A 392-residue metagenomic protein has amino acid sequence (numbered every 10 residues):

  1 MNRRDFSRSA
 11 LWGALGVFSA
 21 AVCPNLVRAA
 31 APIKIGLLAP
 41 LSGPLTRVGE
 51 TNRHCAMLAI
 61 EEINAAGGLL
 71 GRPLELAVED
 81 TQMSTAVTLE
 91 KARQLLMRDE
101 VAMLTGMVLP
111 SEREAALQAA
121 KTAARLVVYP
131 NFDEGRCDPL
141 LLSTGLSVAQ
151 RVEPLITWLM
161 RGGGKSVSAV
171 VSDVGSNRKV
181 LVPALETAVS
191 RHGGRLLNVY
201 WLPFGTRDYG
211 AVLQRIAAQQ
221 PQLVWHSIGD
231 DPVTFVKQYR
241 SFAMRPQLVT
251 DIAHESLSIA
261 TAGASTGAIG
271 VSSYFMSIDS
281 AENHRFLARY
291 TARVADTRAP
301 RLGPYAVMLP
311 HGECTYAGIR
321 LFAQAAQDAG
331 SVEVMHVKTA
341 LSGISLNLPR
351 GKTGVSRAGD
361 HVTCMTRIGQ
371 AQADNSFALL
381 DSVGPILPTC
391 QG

Functional and structural regions predicted by a protein language model:
M1-F18: N-terminal secretory signal peptides and thylakoid transit peptides that target proteins across membranes
G36-C55, E79-T85, V108, S172-K179 (+1 more regions): Extracytoplasmic "Venus flytrap"
R47, T51-N52, L69-G135, T144 (+2 more regions): Beta-alpha junction/loop-to-helix N-cap segments that form part of ligand/metal-binding clefts
T88, T144-V167, K179-L181, Y209-G210 (+5 more regions): Hydrophobic alpha-helical segments within soluble ligand-binding/sensing domains
A120, L181-M276: Extracellular/periplasmic bilobed ligand-binding domains
S143-F204, L223: An alpha-beta-alpha
Y239-Y316, V383-T389: Extracellular/periplasmic periplasmic-binding protein-like sensory domains
A295-G312, Y316-A378, P385: Segments of small-molecule ligand-sensing domains
